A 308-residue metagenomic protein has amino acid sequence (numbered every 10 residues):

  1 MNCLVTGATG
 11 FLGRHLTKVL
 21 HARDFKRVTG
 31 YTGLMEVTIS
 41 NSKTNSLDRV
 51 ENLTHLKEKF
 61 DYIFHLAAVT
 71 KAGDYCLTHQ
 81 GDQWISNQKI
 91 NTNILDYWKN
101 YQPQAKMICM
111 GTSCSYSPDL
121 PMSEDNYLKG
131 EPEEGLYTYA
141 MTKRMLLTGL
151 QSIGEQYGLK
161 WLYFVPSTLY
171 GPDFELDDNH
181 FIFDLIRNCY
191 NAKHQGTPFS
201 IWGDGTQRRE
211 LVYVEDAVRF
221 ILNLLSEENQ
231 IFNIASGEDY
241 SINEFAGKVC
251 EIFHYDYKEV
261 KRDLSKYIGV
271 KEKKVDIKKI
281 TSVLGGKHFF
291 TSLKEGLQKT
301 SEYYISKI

Functional and structural regions predicted by a protein language model:
C3-R23: N-terminal Rossmann NAD(P)H-binding glycine-rich loop of SDR-like oxidoreductase domains
T6, Y31, I63-V69, M107-S113 (+1 more regions): SDR active-site strand-loop-helix element
T17, N191-I308: C-terminal substrate-binding subdomain of Rossmann-fold SDR/epimerase-dehydratase oxidoreductases
V28-T54: Adenosine-cofactor binding site in Rossmann-like domains, unifying the SAM/SAH pocket of S-adenosylmethionine-dependent
V50-N87: NAD(P)H-binding glycine-rich loop region in Rossmannoid oxidoreductase-like domains and their noncatalytic homologs
H65, T92-L136: Conserved Rossmann-fold NAD(P)-dependent oxidoreductase catalytic core, especially the SDR/UDP-sugar
G111-T112, L147-D173, F183-I186, Q195-I201: Conserved beta-loop-beta element that borders a ligand/cofactor-binding pocket
T138, T142-M145: Active-site helix of classical SDR
